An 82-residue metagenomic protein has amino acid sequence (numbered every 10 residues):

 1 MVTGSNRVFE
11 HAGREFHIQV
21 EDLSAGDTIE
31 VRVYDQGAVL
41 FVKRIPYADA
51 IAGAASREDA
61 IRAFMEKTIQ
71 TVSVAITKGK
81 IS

Functional and structural regions predicted by a protein language model:
M1, D22-S24, A63, K67: Short, 15-30-residue, compositionally biased linear elements with alpha-helical propensity or flexible coil
M1-G4, G37-A38, I61: A general, composition-driven signal for non-globular sequence regions
M1-H17: Negatively charged, low-complexity tracts enriched in Asp/Glu with abundant Ser/Thr
G13-L23, A54-A55: Short, low-complexity, intrinsically disordered N-terminal segments
Q19-D49: A short, structured beta-strand/loop element
V42-S82: Acidic, low-complexity intrinsically disordered segments
